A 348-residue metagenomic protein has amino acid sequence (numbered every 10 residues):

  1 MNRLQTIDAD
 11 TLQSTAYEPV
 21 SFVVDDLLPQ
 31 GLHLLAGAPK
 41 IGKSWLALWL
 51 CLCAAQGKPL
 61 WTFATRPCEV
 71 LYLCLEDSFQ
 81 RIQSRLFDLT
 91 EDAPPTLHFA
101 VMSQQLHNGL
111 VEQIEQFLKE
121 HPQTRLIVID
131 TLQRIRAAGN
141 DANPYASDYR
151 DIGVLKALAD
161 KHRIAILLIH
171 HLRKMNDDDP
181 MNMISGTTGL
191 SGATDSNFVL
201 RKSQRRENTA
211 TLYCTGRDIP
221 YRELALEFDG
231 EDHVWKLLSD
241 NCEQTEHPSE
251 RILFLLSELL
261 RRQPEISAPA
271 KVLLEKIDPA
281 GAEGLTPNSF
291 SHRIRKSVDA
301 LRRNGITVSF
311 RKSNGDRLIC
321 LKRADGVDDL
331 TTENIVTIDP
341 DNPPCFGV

Functional and structural regions predicted by a protein language model:
N2-L4, D10-L12, Y17-P19, V23-V24 (+6 more regions): Conserved inter-motif catalytic segment of the P-loop NTP-binding fold
P19, L34-A36, K40, S44-W45 (+5 more regions): Phosphate-binding/switch region of NTP-binding enzymes
P29-H33, C68: Pre-Walker A (Motif I) flank of P-loop NTPase domains
L46, L50: Hydrophobic positions on the alpha1 helix immediately C-terminal to the Walker A/P-loop
A55: Gly/Ala-rich phosphate-binding loop of Rossmann-like dinucleotide-binding domains, activating on the conserved
S78, I82, L106, L110 (+9 more regions): Helical mechanochemical/support elements of P-loop NTPase systems and associated helical scaffolds
D88-T96, T187-S191, L301: Short, conserved catalytic or adaptor-binding loops enriched in Gly and charged residues
L226-V348: DNA transaction DNA-binding modules
